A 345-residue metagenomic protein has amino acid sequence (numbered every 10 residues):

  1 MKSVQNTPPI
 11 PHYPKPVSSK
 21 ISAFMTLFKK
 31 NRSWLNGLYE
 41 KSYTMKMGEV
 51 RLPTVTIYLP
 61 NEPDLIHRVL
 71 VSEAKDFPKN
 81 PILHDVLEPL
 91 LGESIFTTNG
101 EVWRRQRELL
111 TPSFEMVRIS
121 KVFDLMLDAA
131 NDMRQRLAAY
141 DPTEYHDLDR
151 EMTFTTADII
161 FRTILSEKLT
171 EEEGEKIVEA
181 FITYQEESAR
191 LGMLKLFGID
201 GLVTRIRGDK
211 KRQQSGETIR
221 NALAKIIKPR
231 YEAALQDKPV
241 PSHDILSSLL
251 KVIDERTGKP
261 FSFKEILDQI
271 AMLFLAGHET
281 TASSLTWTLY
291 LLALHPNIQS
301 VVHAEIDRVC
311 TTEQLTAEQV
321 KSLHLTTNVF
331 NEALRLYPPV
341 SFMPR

Functional and structural regions predicted by a protein language model:
M1-R105, K121-R136, L169, S215-T218: N-terminal membrane-proximal hinge/A-helix region immediately C-terminal to the signal-anchor transmembrane segment
H12, K41, P53, V178-R256 (+1 more regions): Cytochrome P450 catalytic core segment centered on helix I
M25-M45, N221, K225, E313-R345: Conserved cytochrome P450 K-helix E-x-x-R motif and the immediately C-terminal K′/meander segment
D76-F77, E115-F123, A139-D147, I164-E175 (+2 more regions): Short, polar/flexible loop-turn hinges at active-site or ligand-entry regions and domain interfaces
M116-S120, L235-V240, T316-H324: Conserved, non-catalytic sequence blocks in retroelement Pol enzymes and Pol-derived host proteins
T156, T280-E305: Cytochrome P450 catalytic-core helices
G258-F274: Short, hydrophobic/aliphatic alpha-helical segments
